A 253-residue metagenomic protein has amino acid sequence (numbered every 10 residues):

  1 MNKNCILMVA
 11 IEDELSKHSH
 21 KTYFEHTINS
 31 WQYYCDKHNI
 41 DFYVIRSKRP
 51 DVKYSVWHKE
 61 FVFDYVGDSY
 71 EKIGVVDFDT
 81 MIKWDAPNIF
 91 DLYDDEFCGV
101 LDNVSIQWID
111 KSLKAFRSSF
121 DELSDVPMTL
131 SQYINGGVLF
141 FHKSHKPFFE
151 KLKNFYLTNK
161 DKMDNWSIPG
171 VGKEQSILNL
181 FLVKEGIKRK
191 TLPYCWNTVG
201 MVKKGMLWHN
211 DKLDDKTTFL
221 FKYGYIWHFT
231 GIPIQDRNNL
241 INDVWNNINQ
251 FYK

Functional and structural regions predicted by a protein language model:
M1-E71, N246, Q250-K253: N-terminal anchoring/stem segment of glycosyltransferases
I11-E14, R49-P50, T80-M81, N103-I106 (+3 more regions): Short, solvent-exposed loop/turn segments at secondary-structure junctions
Q32, F90, N179-V183: Non-transmembrane alpha-helical segments in soluble domains of secreted/periplasmic/extracellular proteins
V52-S55, W108-K111, V199-L207: Short, solvent-exposed polar/charged micro-motifs at secondary-structure junctions
S55-K114, L139-F141, H145-F149: GT-A fold catalytic core of metal-dependent nucleotide-sugar glycosyltransferases, centered on the diacidic
F63, G74, D79-D95, V104 (+1 more regions): Charged, low-complexity C-terminal accessory regions
F116-L130, P147: Short, flexible, basic/aromatic active-site loop/helix in glycosyltransferases
S131-N239: Catalytic core and acceptor-binding pocket of nucleotide-sugar-dependent glycosyltransferases
